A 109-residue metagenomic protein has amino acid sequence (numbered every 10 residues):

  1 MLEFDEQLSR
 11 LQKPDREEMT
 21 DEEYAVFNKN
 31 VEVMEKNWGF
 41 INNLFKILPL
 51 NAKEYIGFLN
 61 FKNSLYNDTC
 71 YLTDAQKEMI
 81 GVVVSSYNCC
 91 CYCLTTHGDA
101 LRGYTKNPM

Functional and structural regions predicted by a protein language model:
M1-M109: Hydrophobic alpha-helical segments
